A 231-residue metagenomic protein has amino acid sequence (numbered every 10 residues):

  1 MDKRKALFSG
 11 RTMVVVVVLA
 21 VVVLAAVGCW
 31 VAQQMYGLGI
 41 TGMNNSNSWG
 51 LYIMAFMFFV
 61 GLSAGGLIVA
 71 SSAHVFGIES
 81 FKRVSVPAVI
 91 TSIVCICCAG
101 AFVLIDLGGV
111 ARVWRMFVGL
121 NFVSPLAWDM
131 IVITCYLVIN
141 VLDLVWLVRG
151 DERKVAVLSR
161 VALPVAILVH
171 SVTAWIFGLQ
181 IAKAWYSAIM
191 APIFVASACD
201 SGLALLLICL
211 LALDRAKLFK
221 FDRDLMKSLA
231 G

Functional and structural regions predicted by a protein language model:
M1-A6, A25-M43, G65-V69, G109-R112: Transmembrane helix-boundary motif of multi-pass solute transporters/channels
K3-A6, L19-V23, S80, V118 (+3 more regions): Long, contiguous internal "core" modules enriched in hydrophobic/ aromatic residues
K3-R4, T12-V17, C29-Y36, G77-V84: Class II aminoacyl-tRNA synthetase catalytic cores and aaRS-like
V14-A26, V94-I96, L163: Alpha-helical transmembrane segments
V18-L38, A101-L107, L168-I176: Alpha-helical transmembrane segments of multi-pass membrane proteins
V31-S46, S72-I78, A212, K217-F219: Membrane-interface helix-loop junction between the first two transmembrane segments
A32, P125-D129: Individual transmembrane alpha-helices with interfacial aromatic-anchor signatures
N47-W114, W128, V132: Membrane helical hairpin/interfacial module
